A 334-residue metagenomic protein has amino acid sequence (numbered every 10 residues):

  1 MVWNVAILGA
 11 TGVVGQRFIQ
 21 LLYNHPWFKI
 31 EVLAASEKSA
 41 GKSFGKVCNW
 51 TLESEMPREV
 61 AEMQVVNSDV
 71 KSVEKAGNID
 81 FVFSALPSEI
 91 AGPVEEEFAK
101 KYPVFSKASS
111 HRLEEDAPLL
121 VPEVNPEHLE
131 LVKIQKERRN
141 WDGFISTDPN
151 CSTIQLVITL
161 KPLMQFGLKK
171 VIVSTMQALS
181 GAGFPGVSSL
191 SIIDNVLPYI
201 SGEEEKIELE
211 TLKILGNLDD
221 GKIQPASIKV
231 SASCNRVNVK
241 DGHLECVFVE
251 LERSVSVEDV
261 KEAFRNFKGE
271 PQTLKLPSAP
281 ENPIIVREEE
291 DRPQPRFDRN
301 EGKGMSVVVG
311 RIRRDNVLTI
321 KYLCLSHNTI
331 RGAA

Functional and structural regions predicted by a protein language model:
M1-Y199, K229, Q272-L276, P283 (+5 more regions): N-terminal Rossmann-like NAD(P) cofactor-binding subdomain of oxidoreductases, focused on the glycine-rich
S180-A334: Charged docking surfaces used in two-component/phosphorelay signaling
